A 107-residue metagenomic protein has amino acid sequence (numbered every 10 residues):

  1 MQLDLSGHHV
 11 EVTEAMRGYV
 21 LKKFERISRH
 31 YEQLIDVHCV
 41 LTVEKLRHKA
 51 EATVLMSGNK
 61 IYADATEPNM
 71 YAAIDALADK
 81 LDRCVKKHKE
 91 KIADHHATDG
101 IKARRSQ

Functional and structural regions predicted by a protein language model:
M1-Q107: N-terminal, polar/charged subdomain of small-to-medium soluble alpha/beta proteins
